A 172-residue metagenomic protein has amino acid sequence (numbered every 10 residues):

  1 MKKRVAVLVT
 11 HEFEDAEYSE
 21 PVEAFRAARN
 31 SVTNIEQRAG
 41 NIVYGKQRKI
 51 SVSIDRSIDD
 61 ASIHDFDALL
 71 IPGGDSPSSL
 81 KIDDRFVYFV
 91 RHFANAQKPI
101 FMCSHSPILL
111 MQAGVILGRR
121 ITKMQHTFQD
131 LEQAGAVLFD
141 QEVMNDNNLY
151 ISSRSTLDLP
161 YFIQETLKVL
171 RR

Functional and structural regions predicted by a protein language model:
M1-I100, L109-L117, F128-R172: Extended, subdomain-level signal for the structured scaffold at the beginning of enzyme domains
S104: Catalytic nucleophile serine of serine hydrolases, specifically the conserved "nucleophile elbow" pentapeptide
I121: Anionic-ligand binding patches
M124-H126: Glycine/proline-rich loop-helix segments at beta-alpha junctions forming the active-site rim of enzyme cores
